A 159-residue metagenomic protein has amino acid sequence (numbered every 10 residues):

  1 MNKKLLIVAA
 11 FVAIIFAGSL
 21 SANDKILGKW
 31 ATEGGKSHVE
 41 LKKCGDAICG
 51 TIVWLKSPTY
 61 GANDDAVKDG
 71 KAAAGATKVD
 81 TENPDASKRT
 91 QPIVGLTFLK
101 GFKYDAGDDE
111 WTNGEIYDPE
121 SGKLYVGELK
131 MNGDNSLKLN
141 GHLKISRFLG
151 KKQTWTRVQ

Functional and structural regions predicted by a protein language model:
M1-V8: Bacterial N-terminal signal peptides that target proteins for export
A9-F16: Bacterial N-terminal signal peptides
A17-K29: N-terminal helix-cap/turn-to-beta initiation motif at the start of protein domains
K29-C49, V53-T97, K103-D105, K130: Short, solvent-exposed loop/hinge segments that bridge or flank secondary-structure elements
W30-T32, T112-P119, L139-H142: Short beta-strand segments that buttress and anchor functional surface loops
G35-H38, G122-G127, F148-K152: Short, surface-exposed coil-to-beta transition loops
Q91-Y125: Mid-chain, well-packed structural core segment of small domains
D134, L143-Q159: Edge beta-strand at a domain terminus
